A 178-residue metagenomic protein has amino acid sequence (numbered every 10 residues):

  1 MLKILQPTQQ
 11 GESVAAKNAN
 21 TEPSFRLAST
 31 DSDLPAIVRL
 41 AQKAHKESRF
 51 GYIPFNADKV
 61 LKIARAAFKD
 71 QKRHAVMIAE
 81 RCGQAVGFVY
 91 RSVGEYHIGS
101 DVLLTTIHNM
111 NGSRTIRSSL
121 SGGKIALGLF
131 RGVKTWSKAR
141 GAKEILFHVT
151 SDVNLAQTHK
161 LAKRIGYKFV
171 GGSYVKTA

Functional and structural regions predicted by a protein language model:
M1-P23, K138-A178: Terminal substrate-recognition subdomain of acyl/acetyltransferases
E22-R39: A short beta-loop-alpha structural element at the N-terminal edge of CoA-dependent acyl/N-acetyltransferase catalytic
T30, I53-A57, S119-G123: Flexible, glycine- and charge-enriched loops at secondary-structure boundaries
H45-A64: Conserved GNAT-fold acetyl-CoA-binding loop/helix
R65-I78: A short helix-loop-beta-strand connector motif used in the catalytic cores of GNAT acetyltransferases and, in some
I78, Q84-V93: Conserved beta-strand in the GNAT
E95-I107, K168-V170: A conserved beta-turn-beta hairpin within the catalytic core of GNAT-like acetyltransferases that forms part
V102-K163: Acyl-donor binding region in acyl/amide transferases
